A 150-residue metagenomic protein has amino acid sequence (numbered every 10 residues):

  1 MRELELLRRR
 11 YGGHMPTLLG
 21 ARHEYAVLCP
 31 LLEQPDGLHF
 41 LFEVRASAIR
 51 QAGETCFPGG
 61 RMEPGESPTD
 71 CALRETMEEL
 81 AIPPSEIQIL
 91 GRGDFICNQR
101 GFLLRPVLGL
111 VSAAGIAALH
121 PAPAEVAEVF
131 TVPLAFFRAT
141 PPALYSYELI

Functional and structural regions predicted by a protein language model:
M1-F57, R61-A118, A135: N-terminal leader/linker segments that precede catalytic domains of diphosphate-processing enzymes
P121-I150: NUDIX/MutT-family hydrolases
